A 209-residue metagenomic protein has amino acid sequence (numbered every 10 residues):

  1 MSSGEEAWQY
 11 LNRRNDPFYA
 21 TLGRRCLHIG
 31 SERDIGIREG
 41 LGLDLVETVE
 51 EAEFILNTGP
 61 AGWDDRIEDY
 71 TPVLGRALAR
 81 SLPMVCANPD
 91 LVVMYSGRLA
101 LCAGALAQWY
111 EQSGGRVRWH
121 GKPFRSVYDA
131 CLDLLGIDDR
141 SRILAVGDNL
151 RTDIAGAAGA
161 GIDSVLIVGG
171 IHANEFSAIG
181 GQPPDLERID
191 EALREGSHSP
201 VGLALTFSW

Functional and structural regions predicted by a protein language model:
M1-W209: Asp-based, Mg2+/Mn2+-dependent phosphohydrolase catalytic module
